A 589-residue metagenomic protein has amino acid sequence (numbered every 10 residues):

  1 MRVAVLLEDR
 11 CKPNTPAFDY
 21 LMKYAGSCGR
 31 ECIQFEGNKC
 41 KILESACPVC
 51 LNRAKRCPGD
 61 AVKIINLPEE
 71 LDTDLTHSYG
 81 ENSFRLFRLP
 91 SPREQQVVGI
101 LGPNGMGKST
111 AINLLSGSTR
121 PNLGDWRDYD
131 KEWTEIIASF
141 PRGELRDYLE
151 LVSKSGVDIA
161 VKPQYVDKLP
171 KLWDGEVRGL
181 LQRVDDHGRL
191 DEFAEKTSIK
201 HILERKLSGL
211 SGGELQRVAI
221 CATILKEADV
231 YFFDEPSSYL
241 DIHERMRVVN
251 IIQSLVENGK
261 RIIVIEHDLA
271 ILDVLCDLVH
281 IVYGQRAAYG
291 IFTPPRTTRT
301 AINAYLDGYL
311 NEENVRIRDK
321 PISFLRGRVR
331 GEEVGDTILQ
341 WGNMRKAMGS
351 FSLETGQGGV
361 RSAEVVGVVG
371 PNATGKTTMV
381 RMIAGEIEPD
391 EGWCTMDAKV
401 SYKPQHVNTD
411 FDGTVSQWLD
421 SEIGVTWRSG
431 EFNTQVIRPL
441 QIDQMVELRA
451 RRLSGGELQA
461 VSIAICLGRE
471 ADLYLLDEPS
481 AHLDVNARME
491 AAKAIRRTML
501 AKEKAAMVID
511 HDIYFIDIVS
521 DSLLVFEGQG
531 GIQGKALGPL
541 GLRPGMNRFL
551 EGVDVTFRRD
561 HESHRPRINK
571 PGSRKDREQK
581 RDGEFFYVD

Functional and structural regions predicted by a protein language model:
R2-L21, F35-G37, K41, P48 (+8 more regions): Pre-NBD coupling/linker segments of ABC/ABC-like ATPases
R93-G99, P103, S109-D186, D268-L278 (+4 more regions): ABC ATPase nucleotide-binding domain signature region
A111, A219-C221, S462-I463, A491: Hydrophobic anchor residue at the start of the ABC signature
D185-L203, G430-V446: Conserved ABC ATPase "signature" region
K206-L210, E214, R449-L453, E457: Conserved ABC ATPase signature
E235-P236, E478-P479, N486: Walker B catalytic motif
R245-N258, R488-K502: Helical segment within the ABC ATPase nucleotide-binding domain
